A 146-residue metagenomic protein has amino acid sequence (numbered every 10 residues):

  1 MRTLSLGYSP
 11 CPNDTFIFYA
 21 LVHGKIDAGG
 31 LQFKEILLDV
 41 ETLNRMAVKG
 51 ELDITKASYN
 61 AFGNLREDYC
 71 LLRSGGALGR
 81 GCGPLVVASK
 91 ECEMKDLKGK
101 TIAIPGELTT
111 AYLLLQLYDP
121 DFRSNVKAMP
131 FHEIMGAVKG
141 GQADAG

Functional and structural regions predicted by a protein language model:
M1-A77, A88: N-terminal hydrophobic or amphipathic helices and topogenic motifs
R2-H23, P84-D144: Bilobed "Venus flytrap"/periplasmic-binding protein-like clamshell domains and structurally analogous long
N44-M46, L52-K56, I134-G146: Ligand-binding pocket segment of bilobal, Venus flytrap-like solute-binding proteins
